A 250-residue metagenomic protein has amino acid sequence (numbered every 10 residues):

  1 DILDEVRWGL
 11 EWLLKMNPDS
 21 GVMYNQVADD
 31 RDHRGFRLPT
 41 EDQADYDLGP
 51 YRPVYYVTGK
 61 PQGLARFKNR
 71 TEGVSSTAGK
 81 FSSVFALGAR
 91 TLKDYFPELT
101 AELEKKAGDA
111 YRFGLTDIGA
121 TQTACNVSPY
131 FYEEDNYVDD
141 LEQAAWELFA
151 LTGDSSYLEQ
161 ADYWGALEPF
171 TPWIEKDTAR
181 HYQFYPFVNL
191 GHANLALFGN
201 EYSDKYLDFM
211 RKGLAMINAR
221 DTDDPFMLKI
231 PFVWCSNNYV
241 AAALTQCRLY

Functional and structural regions predicted by a protein language model:
D1-Y250: Glycan-recognition and catalytic cores of secretory/periplasmic carbohydrate-active enzymes
